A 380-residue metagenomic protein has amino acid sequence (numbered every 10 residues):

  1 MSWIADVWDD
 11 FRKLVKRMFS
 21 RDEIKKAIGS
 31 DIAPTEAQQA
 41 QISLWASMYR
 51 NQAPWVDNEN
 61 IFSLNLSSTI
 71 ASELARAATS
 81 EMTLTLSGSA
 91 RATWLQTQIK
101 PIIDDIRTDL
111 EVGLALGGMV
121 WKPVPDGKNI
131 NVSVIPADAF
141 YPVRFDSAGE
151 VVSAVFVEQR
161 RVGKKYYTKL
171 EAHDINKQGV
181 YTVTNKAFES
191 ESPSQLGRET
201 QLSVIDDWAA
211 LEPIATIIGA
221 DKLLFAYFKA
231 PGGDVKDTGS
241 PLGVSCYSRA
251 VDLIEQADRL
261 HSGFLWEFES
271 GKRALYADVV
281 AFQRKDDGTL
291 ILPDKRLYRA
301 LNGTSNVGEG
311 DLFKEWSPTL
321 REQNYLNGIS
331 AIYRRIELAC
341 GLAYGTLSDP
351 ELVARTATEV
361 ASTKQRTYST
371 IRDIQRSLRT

Functional and structural regions predicted by a protein language model:
M1-V152, Q159-R161, P350: Extended, helix-rich architectural segments
M18, D22, W55, A77 (+10 more regions): Short secondary-structure junctions and interdomain/linker hinges
W45, E73-A78, D109, T168-I175 (+4 more regions): Generic hydrophobic, helix-prone segments enriched in Leu/Val/Ile
R91, Q98, I102-I106, R249 (+4 more regions): Short amphipathic alpha-helical segments
D104-D109, L320-R321, R366-T370: Short secondary-structure capping micro-motifs at structural edges
L114-A115, V120-G243: Extended, regular secondary-structure scaffolds
V204-S362, R366: Extended, charged amphipathic alpha-helical segments
A361-L378: Glycine-rich and small/hydrophobic secondary-structure elements
